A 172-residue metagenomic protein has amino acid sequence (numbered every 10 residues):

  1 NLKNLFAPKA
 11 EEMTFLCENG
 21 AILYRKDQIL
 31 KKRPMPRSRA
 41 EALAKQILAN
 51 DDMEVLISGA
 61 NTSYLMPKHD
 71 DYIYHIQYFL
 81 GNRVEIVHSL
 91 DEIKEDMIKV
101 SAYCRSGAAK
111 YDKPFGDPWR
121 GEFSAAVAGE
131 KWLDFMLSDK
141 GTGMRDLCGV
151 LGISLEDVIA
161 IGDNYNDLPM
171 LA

Functional and structural regions predicted by a protein language model:
N1-Y72: Active-site phosphate-binding/coordination module
A42, Q46, D51-I161, Y165-M170: Conserved acidic, metal-coordinating active-site core of Asp-based, Mg2+-dependent phosphoryl-transfer enzymes
